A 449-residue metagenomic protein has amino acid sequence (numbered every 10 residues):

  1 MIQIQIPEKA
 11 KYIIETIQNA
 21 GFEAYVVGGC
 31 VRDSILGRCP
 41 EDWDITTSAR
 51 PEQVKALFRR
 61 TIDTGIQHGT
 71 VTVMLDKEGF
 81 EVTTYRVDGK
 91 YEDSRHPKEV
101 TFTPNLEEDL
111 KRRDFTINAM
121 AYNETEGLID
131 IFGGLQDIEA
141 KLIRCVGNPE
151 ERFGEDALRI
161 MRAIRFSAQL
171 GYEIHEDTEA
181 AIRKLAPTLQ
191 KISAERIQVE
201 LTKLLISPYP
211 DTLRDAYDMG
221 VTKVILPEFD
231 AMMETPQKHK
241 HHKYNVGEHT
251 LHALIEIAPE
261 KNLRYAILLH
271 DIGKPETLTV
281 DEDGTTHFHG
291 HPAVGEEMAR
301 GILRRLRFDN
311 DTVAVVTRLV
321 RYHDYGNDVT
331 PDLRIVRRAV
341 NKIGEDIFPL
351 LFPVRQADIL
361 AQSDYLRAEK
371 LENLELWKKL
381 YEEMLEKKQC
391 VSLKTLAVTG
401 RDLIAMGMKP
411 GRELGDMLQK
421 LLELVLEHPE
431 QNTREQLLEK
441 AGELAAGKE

Functional and structural regions predicted by a protein language model:
M1-E449: Catalytic cores of the polymerase beta-like nucleotidyltransferase superfamily and closely associated nucleotide
